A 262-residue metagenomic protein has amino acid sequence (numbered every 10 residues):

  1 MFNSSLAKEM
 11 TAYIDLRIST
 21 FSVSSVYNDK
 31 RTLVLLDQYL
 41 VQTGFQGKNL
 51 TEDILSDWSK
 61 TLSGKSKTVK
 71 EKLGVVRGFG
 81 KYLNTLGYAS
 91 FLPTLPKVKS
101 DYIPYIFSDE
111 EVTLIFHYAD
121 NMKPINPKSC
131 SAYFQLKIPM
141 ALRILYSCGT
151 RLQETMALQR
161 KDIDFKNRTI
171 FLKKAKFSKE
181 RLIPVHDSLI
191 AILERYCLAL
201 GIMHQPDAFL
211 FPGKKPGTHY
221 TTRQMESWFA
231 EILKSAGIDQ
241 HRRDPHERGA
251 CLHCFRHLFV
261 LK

Functional and structural regions predicted by a protein language model:
M1-K262: Conserved catalytic core of the tyrosine transesterase superfamily
